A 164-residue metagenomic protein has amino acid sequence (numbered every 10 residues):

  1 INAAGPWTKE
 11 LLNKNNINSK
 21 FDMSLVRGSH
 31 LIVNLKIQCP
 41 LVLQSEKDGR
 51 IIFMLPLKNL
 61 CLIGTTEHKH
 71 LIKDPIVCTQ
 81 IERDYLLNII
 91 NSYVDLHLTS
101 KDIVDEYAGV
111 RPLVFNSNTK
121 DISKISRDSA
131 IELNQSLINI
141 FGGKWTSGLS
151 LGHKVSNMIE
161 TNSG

Functional and structural regions predicted by a protein language model:
A4: Conserved NAD(P)H cofactor-binding loop of Rossmann-fold oxidoreductase domains
T8-I63, H68-G164: C-terminal catalytic lobe of FAD-dependent flavoproteins
